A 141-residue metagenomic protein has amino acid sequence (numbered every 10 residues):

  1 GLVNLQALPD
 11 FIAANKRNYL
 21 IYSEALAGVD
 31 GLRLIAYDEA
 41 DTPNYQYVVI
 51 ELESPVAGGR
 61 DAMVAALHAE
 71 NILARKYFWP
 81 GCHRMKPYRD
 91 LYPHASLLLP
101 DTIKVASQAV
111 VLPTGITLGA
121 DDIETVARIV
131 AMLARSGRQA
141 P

Functional and structural regions predicted by a protein language model:
G1-P141: PLP-dependent aminotransferase class I/II
